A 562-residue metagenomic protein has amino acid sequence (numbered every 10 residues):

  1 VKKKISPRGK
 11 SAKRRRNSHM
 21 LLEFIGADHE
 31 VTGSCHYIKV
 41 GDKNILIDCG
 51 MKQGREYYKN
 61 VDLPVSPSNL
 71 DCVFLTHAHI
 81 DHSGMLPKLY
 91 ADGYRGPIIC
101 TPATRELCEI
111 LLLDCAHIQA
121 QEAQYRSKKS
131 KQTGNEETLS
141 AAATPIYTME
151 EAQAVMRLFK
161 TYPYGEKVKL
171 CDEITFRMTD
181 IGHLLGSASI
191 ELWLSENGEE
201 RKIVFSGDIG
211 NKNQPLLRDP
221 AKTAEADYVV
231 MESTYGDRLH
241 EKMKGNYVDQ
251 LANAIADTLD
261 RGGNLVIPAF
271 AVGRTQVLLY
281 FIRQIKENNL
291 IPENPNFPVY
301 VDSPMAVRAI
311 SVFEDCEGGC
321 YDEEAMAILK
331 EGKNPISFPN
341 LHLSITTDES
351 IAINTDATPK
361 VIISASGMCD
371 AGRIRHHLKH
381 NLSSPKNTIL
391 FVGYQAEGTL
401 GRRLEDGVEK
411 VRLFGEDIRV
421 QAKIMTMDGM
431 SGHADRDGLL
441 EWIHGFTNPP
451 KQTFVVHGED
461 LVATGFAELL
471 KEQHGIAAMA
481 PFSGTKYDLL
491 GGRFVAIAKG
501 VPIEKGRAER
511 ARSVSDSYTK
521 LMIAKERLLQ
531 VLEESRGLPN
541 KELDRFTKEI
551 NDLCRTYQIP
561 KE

Functional and structural regions predicted by a protein language model:
R14-F74, H79, S83, Y90-V277 (+1 more regions): His/Asp/Glu-rich metal-coordinating catalytic cores of metallo-dependent phosphodiesterases/hydrolases acting on
Q119-Q124, E317-E331, R412, V495-Y518: A polyampholytic, Gly/Pro-enriched intrinsically disordered region
I174-M178, V312-C320, L440-E441, L490-P502: Short, surface-exposed amphipathic charged segments that create phosphate/polyanion-binding patches used for binding
P215-M231, E317-E324, Q395-Q421: Short, compositionally biased "basic patch" segments
A254-T399, V411-R412, V462-T464, L469-Q473 (+2 more regions): Hard-cation-handling environments
S384, E459-I503: C-terminal, active-site-flanking charged/polar segments
R412-I443: Generic long, charged, amphipathic alpha-helical segments
G484-E542: Charged, amphipathic alpha-helical linkers/stalks
